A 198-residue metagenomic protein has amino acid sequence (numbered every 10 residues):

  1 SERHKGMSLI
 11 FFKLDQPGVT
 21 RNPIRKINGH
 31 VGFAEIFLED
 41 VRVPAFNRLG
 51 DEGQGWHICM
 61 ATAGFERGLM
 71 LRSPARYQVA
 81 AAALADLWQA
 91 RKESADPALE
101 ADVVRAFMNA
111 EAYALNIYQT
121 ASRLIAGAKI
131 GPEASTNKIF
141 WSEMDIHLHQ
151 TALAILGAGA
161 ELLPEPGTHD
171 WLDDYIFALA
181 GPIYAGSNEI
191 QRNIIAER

Functional and structural regions predicted by a protein language model:
S1-N22: A short core secondary-structure module
E2-G6, G50-D51, N188: Short glycine/proline-enriched turns and hinge-like loops at secondary-structure junctions
P17, I58-F65, L115-Q119, R123 (+2 more regions): Short acidic (Asp/Glu) and glycine-rich catalytic loops that position anionic groups and cofactors
V19-L115, G181, E197: Glycine-rich beta->alpha junctions and the first turn(s) of the following alpha-helix
L49, M70, P74, G131 (+3 more regions): Hydrophobic alpha-helical scaffolding
I58-T62, E66-M70, P74, L156-R198: Glycine-rich phosphate/cofactor-binding loops in nucleotide/flavin-utilizing enzymes
Q89, S94-E100, E111-P166: C-terminal helix-coil-helix/basic helical segment that borders enzyme active sites and/or dimer interfaces and provides
